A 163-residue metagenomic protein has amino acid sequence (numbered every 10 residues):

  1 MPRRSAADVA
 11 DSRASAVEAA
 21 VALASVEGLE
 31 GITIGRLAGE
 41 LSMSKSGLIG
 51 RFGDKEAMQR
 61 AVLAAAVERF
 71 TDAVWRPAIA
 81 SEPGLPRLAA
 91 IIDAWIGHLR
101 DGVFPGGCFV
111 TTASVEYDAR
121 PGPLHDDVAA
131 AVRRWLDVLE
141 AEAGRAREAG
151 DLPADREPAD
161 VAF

Functional and structural regions predicted by a protein language model:
M1-E40, A57-R60: Basic, helix-initiating cap at the start of DNA-binding domains
V9, R13, L63, V67 (+2 more regions): Amphipathic, non-transmembrane alpha-helical scaffold segments
L41-F52: Short hydrophobic/aromatic patch on the recognition helix
F52, A57-A66: Alpha-helical DNA-contacting segments of helix-turn-helix folds
A61, W75-G106, P158-A162: Hydrophobic alpha-helical connector segments
T71, P86-A90, G122-E148: Amphipathic alpha-helical packing segments from all-alpha helical-bundle domains
R87, G102-P123: Amphipathic alpha-helical segments used for helix-helix packing
